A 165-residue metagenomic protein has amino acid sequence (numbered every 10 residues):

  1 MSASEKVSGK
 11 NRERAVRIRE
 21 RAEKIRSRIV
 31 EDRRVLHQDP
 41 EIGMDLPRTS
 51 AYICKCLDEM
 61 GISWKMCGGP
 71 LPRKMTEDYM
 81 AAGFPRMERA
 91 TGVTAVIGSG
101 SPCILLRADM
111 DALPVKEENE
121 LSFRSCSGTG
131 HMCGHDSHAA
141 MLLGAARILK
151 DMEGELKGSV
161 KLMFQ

Functional and structural regions predicted by a protein language model:
A3-H131, A140-L143, R147-L156: Acidic/His- and Gly-rich active-site-bordering loop/insert found across diverse amide/peptide-bond hydrolases
S159: Residues at the starts of beta-strands that form the adenosine-phosphate
Q165: Noncatalytic nucleic-acid binding interfaces
